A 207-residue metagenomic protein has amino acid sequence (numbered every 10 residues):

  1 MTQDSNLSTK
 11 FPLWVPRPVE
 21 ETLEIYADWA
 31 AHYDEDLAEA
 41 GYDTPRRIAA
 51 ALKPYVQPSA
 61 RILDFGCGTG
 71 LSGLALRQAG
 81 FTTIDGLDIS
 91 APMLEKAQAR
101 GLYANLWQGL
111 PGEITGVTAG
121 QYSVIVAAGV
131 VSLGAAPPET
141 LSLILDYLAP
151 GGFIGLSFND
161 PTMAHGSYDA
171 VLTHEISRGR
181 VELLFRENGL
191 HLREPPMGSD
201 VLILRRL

Functional and structural regions predicted by a protein language model:
M1-A31: N-terminal, positively charged/glycine-rich alpha-helical extensions of SAM-dependent methyltransferases
D34-A49: Conserved SAM-binding loop and adjacent beta-strand
L63-F65, T69-T115: Class I SAM-dependent methyltransferase SAM/SAH-binding core
S123-P137: A short SAM/SAH-binding and catalytic strip from SAM-dependent methyltransferases
E139-P150: A short glycine-rich, Lys/Arg-flanked "PGG" loop and its adjoining helix->strand segment in the class I
G151-N159: Conserved beta-strand signature within the Rossmann-like core of class I S-adenosyl-L-methionine
S167-E187: Conserved Class I S-adenosyl-L-methionine
E194-L207: Core SAM-dependent methyltransferase catalytic element
